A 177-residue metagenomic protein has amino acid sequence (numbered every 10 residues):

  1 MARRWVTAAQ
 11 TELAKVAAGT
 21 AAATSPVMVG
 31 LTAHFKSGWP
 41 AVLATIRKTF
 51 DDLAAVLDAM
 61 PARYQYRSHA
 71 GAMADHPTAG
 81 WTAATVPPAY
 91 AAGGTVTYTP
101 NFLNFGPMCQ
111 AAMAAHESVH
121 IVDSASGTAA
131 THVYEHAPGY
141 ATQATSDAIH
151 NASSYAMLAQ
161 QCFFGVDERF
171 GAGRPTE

Functional and structural regions predicted by a protein language model:
M1-A112, I121-E177: Predominantly extracellular/secreted Zn2+-dependent metalloproteases
E117: Walker B catalytic acidic pair
